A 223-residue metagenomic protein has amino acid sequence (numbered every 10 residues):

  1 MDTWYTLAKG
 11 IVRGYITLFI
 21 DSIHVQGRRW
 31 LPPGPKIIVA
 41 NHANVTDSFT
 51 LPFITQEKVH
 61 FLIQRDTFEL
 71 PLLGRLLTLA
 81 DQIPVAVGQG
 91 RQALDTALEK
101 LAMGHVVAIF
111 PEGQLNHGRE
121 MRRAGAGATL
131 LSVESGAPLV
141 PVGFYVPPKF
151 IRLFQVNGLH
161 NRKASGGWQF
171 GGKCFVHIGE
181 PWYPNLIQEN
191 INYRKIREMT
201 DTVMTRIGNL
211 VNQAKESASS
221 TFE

Functional and structural regions predicted by a protein language model:
W4-T6, G10-H42: Helix-to-loop junction immediately C-terminal to a conserved catalytic motif
T17, P32-Q89: Catalytic core of membrane glycerolipid acyltransferases/transacylases, capturing the structured, soluble-facing
L51, L76, E99, L130-E134: Hydrophobic/aromatic ligand-binding patch that stacks against planar heteroaromatic rings of cofactors or nucleotides
I83-G88, Q92-H105: Helix-adjacent hinge/juxtasegments
E99-T129: Catalytic-site beta-strand/loop segments enriched in glycine and acidic/polar residues
R122-I191: A cross-family acyltransferase "interaction/gating" segment
K215-E223: Short, highly charged C-terminal tails/helix-capping segments
